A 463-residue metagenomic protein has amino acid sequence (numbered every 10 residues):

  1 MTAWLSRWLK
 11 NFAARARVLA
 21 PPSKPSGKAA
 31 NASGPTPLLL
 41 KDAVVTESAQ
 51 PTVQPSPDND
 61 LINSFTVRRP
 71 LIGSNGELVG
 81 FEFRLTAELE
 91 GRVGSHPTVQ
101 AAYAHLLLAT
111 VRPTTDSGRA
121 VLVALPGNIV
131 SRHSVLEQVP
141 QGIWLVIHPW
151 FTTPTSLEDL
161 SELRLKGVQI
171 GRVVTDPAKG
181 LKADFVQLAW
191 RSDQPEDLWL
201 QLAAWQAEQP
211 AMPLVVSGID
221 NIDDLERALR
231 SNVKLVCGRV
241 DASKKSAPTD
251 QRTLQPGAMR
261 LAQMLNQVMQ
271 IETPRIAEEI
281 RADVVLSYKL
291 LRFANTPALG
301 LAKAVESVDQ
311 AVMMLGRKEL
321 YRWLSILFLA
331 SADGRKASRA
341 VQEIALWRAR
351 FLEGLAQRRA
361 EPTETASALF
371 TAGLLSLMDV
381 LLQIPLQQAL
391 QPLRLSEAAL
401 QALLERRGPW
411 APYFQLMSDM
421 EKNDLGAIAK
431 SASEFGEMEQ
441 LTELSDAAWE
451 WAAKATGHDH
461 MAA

Functional and structural regions predicted by a protein language model:
L5, K10-Q54: Long, low-complexity intrinsically disordered regions
D42-V139, F151-T152, V312, G316 (+2 more regions): Bacterial c-di-GMP phosphodiesterase EAL domain
V44-P55, S192-W199, R281-K289: Amphipathic repeat-derived elements
Y103-A104, W199-W205, Q209-A463: Conserved alpha-helical "signature site" that marks functionally important helical segments or helix/loop junctions
E137-A242, E364-A368: The catalytic core of metal-dependent phosphodiesterases that act on cyclic dinucleotides
